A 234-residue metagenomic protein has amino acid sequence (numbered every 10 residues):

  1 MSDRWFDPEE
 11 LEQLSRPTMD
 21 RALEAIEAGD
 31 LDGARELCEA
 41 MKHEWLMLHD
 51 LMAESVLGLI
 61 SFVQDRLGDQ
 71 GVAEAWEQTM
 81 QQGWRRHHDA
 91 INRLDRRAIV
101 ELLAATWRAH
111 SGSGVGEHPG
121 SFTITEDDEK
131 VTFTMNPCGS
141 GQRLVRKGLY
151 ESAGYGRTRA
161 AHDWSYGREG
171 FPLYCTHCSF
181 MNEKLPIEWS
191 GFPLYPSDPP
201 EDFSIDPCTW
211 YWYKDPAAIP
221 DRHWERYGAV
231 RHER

Functional and structural regions predicted by a protein language model:
M1-T176, F180-E188, F192-P207, D215-R234: N-terminal accessory segment detector
W210: An acidic-aromatic pocket/loop used at catalytic or ligand-binding sites
